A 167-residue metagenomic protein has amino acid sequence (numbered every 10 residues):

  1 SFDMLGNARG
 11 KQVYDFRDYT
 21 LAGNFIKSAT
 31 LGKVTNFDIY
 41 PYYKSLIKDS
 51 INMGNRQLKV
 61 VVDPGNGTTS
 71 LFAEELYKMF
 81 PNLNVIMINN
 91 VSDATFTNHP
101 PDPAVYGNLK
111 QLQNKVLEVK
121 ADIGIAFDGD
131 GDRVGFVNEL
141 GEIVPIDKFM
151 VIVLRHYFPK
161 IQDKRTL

Functional and structural regions predicted by a protein language model:
S1-G6, G10-K11, D18-Y19, K27 (+2 more regions): Replace "Mg2+/Mn2+-dependent" with "divalent metal-dependent
S1-V119: Gly/Ser/Thr-enriched, mixed-charge loops and adjacent short helices that form phosphate/oxyanion-binding elements
